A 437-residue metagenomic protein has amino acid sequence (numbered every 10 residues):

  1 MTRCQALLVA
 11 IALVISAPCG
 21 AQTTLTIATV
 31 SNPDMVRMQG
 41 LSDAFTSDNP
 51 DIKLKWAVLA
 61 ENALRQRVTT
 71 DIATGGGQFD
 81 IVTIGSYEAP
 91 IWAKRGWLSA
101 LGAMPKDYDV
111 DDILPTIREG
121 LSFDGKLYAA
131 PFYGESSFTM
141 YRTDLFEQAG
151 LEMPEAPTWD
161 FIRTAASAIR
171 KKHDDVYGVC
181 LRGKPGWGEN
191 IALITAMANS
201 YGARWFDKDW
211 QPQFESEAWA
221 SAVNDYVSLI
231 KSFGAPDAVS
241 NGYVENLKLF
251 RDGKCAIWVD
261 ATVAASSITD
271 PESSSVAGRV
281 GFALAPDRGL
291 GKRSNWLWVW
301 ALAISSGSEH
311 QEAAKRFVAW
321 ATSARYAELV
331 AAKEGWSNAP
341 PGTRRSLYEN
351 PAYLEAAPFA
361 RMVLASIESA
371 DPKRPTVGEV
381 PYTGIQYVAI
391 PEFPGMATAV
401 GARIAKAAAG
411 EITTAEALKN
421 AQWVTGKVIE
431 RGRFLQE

Functional and structural regions predicted by a protein language model:
Q22-N32, I52-A57, D80-I81, Y128 (+1 more regions): Short, well-ordered beta-strand elements
G40, A44-T116, G120-S122, Q148-G150 (+3 more regions): Extracytoplasmic "Venus flytrap"/periplasmic binding protein-like
K53, E147, D371-E437: Conserved C-terminal helix/tail region of periplasmic/extracytoplasmic solute-binding proteins
Q78-D80, Y108-L145, Y177, F282-A283 (+2 more regions): A structural signal for short loop-to-beta-strand junctions that line the ligand-binding cleft of periplasmic/secreted
G85-S136, D160-F161, N190-L193, S200 (+2 more regions): Hinge/lid segment of periplasmic solute-binding proteins
D124, Y128-F132, S137, R163-P212 (+1 more regions): Extracytoplasmic/periplasmic solute-binding protein
A165-A168, K208-S240, G281-P286: Glycine-centered hinge/linker elements that transmit conformational signals in sensory and ligand-binding systems
V263-V276, R288-A399, Q436-E437: C-terminal lobe and pocket-closing loops of periplasmic/extracytoplasmic Venus-flytrap solute-binding proteins
